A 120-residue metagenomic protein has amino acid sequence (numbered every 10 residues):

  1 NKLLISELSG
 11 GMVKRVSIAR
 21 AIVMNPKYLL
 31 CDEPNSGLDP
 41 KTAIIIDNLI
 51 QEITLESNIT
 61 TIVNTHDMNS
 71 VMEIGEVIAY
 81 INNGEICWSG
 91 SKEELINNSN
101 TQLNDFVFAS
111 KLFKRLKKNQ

Functional and structural regions predicted by a protein language model:
L4-L8, M12: Conserved ABC ATPase signature
N25: Conserved catalytic motifs of ABC-family nucleotide-binding domains
L29-D32: Catalytic Walker B motif of ABC-type/P-loop ATPase nucleotide-binding domains
P40-T42: Helix N-cap at the start of a conserved alpha-helix in ABC-type nucleotide-binding domains
T65-H66: H-loop/switch region of ABC-family ATPase nucleotide-binding domains
I96-Q120: C-terminal boundary and immediately downstream tail of ABC-type ATPase nucleotide-binding domains
